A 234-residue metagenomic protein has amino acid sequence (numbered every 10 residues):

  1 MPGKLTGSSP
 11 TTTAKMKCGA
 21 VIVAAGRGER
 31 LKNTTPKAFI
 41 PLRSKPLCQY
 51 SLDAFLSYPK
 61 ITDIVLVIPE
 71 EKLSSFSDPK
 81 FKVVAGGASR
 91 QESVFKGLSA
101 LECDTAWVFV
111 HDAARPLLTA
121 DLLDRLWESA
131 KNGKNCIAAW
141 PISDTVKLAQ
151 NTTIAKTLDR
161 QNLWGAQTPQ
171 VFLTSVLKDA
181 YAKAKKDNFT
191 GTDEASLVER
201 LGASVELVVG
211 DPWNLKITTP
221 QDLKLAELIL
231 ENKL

Functional and structural regions predicted by a protein language model:
M1-S9: Short, positively charged low-complexity motifs
P2, W164-L234: Conserved alpha/beta core of the MobA/IspD/sugar-nucleotide pyrophosphorylase nucleotidyltransferase superfamily
K15-E71: N-terminal glycine-rich phosphate-binding loop and ensuing alpha1 helix
I22, C48, G97, H111-D112 (+3 more regions): Residue-level signal for inorganic ion chemistry
L73-K80, L148: Short loop/helix-cap segments at secondary-structure boundaries that form the rim of catalytic
D78-R90: Conserved donor nucleotide-binding strand/loop of the catalytic core
R90-T153, Q167: Conserved beta-loop-beta/alpha segment of the NTase-like Rossmann-fold superfamily that binds/positions NTPs
K156-A166: A recurrent flexible, glycine/aromatic-enriched loop bordering the glycosyltransferase active site that acts as
